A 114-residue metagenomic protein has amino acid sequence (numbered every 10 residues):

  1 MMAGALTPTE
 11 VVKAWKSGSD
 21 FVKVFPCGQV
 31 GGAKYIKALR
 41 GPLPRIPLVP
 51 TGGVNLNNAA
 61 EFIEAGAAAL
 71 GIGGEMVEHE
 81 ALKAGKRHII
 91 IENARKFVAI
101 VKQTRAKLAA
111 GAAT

Functional and structural regions predicted by a protein language model:
M2, D20-F21, R45-V49, A69: Structural preference for beta-strand elements that scaffold enzyme active sites
A3-P8, C27-V30, V49-L56: Glycine-rich beta-to-alpha transition loops that act as phosphate-gripper elements at the mouths of alpha/beta enzyme
P8-V24, G32-P42: Anionic-ligand binding region
T9-S17, V54-L70: Catalytic cores of alpha/beta
V11, A33-I36, A59-A60, A94-V98: Generic structural signal for well-ordered alpha-helices, preferentially at hydrophobic/aromatic core positions
V11, K23-G32, A65-H88: Glycine-rich phosphate-binding active-site loops on the catalytic face of alpha/beta enzymes
W15, I63, E80-T114: C-terminal helical cap(s) of enzyme catalytic domains, especially alpha/beta-barrels
L43-I46, I89: Short acidic, glycine/proline-enriched helix-loop-strand junctions
